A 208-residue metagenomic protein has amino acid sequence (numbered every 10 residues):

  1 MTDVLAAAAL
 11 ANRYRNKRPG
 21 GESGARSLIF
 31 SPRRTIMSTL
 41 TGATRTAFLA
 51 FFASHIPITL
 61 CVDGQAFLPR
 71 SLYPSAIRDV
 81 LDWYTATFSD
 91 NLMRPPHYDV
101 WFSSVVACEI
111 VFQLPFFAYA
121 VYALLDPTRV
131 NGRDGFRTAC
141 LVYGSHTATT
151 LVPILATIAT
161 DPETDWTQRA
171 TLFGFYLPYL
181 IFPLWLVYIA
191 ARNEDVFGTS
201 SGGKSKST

Functional and structural regions predicted by a protein language model:
L5-Y14, I29-T41, G198-T208: Transit-peptide-like, low-complexity N-terminal presequences and other terminal intrinsically disordered regions
G42-L72: N-terminal signal-anchor transmembrane alpha helix
L49-C61, V111-P115, L141-P153, G174-Y188: Hydrophobic alpha-helical cores of multi-pass transmembrane domains in eukaryotic membrane proteins
F67-F88, F197-S205: Interhelical loop segments of eukaryotic multi-pass membrane proteins
R78-V121, L141-S145: Core segments of alpha-helical transmembrane spans in multipass integral membrane proteins
F117-T138: Juxtamembrane helix-break-helix junctions at the cytosolic face of small multi-pass alpha-helical membrane proteins
I154-E163: Juxtamembrane "helix-exit" motif on the non-cytosolic side of transmembrane helices
P162-F175: Non-cytosolic membrane-interface motifs at loop->transmembrane helix junctions
